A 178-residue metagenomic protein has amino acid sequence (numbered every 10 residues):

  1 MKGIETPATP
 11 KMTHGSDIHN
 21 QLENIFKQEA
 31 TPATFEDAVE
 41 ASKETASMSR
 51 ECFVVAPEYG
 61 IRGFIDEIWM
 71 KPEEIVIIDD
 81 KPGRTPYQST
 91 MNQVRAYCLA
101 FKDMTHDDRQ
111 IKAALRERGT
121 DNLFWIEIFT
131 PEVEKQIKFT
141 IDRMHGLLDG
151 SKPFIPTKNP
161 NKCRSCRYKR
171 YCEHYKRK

Functional and structural regions predicted by a protein language model:
M1-I75: Metal-dependent nuclease catalytic cores that hydrolyze phosphodiester bonds in DNA/RNA, characterized by
T45-G60, K102-K178: Metal-dependent nuclease catalytic regions and adjoining charged, substrate-binding loops involved in nucleic-acid end
D66, D79, Q93: Acidic active-site catalytic centers that drive phospho-/nucleotidyl reactions and related ester hydrolyses
V76-D79, F124-W125: Short small-residue beta-strand/loop micro-motif enriched in glycine and branched aliphatics
D80-Y87: Short beta-strand-loop-alpha-helix junction that forms the active-site gateway of nucleic-acid-processing nucleases
Y87-M91, K135-I137: A short, polar/proline- and glycine-enriched secondary-structure boundary/capping micro-motif
T90-D103: Short, charged, amphipathic alpha-helix that recurs within catalytic cores of restriction-modification and other
